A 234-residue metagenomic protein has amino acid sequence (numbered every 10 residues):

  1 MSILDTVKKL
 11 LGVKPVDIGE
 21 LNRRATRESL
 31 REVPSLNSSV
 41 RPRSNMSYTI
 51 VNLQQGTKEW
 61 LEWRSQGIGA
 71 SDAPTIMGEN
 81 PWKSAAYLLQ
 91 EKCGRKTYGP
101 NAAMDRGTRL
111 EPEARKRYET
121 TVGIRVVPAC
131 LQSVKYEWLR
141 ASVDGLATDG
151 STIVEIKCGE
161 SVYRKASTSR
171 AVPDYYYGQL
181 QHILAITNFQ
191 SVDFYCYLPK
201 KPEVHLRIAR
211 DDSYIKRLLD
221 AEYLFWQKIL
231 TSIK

Functional and structural regions predicted by a protein language model:
M1-R109: Charged, glycine-rich intrinsically disordered N-terminal tails and low-complexity linkers that flank
S44, V51-Q54, E79-N80, S84 (+8 more regions): Residue-level signal for the start and early helices of compact helical domains
S47, P74-I76, E113-K116, S191-Y195: Intrinsically disordered, low-complexity boundary segments flanking structured domains
A86, R115, L180: Generic structural marker for isolated residues within well-ordered, non-membrane alpha-helices of soluble domains
T97, E113, V154-K157: Extended, charge-rich alpha-helical segments
M104-V126: Acidic-basic catalytic patches of nuclease active cores, encompassing PD-(D/E)XK and other metal-cofactor nuclease
T121-S232: Nucleic-acid nuclease catalytic cores
